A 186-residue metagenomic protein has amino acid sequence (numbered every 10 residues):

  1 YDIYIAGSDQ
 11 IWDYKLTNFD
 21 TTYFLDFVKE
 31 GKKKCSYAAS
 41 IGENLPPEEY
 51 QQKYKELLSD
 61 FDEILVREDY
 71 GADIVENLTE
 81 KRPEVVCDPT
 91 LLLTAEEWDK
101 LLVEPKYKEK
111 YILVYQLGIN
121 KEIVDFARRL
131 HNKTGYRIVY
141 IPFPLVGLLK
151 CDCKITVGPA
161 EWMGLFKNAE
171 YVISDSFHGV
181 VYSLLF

Functional and structural regions predicted by a protein language model:
Y1-E56: Aromatic- and Gly/Pro-rich donor/ligand-binding loops that form nucleotide- or phosphate-bearing donor binding pockets
D2-I5, E63, Y111, E170-Y171: Structural motif
F27-G31, W98-Y111: Nucleotide-sugar donor-binding and catalytic loop/hinge architecture of NDP-sugar-dependent glycosyltransferases
C35-G42, I74-V75, L117, E122-P159: Catalytic donor nucleotide-activated moiety binding site of glycosyltransferases and closely related
E43-E49, L91-P105: Acidic anion/phosphate-binding donor-loop and adjacent secondary structure in glycosyltransferase catalytic cores
K55-S59, F166: A conserved, positively charged/aromatic
F61-E68, I173: A short beta-strand/loop micro-motif in the catalytic core of glycosyltransferases that engages the nucleotide-sugar
P83-L91, A95, F143-P144, L148-V181: Donor nucleotide-activated moiety binding/catalytic core segment of transferases that use nucleotide-activated donors
